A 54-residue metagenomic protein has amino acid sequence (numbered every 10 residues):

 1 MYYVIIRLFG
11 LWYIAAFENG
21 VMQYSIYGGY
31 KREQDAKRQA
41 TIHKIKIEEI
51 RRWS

Functional and structural regions predicted by a protein language model:
M1-M22, I42-S54: Short N-terminal "domain-start" leader segments that mark the transition from disordered tails or signal peptides into
Y27-Q34: Conserved aromatic
